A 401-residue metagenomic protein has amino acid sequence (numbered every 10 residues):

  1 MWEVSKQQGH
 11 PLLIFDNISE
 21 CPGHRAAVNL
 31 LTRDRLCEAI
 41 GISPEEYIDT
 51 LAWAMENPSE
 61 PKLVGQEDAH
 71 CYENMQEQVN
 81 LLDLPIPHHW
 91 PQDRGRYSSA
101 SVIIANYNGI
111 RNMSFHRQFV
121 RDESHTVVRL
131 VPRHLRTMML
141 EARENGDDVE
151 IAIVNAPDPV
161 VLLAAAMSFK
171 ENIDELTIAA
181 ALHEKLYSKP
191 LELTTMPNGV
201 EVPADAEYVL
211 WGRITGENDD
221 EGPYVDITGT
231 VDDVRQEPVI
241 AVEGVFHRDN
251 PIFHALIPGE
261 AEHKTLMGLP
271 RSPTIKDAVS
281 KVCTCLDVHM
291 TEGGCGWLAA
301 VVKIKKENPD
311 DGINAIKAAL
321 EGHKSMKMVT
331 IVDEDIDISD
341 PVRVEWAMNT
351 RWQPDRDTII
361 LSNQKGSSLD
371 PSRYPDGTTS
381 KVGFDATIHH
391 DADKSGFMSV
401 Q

Functional and structural regions predicted by a protein language model:
M1-P223, G229-V239, E243-Q401: Extended, highly charged
